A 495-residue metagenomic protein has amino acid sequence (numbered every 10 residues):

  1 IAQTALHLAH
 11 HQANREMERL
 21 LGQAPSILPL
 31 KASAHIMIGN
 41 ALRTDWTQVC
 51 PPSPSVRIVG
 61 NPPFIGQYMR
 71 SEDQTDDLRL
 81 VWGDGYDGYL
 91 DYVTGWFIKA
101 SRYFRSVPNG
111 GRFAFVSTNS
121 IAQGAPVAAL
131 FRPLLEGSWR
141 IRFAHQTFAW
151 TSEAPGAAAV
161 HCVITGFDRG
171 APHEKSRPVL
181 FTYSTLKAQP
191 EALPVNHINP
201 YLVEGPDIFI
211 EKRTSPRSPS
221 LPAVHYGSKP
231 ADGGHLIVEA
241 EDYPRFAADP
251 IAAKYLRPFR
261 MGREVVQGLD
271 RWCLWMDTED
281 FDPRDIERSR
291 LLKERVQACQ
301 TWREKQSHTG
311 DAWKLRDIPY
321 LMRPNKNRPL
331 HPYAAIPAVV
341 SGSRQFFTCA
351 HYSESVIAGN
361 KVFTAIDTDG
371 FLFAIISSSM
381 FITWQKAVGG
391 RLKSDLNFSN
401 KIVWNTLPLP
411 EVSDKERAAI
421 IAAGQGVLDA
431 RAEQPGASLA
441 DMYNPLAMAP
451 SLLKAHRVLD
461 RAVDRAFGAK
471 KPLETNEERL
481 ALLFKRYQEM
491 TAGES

Functional and structural regions predicted by a protein language model:
A2: Conserved SAM-binding loop
L6-M17, P62, G66, F104 (+13 more regions): A generic secondary-structure signal for well-formed alpha-helical elements
H7-E18, P25-S26, L30-K31, A41-K254 (+5 more regions): Signature of N6-adenine DNA methyltransferases within the class I
A13, W46, W96, W150-T151 (+6 more regions): Tryptophan-centered motif/residue detector
R15-A24, G310-L315, R391-D395, P435-M442 (+1 more regions): Short, glycine/acidic-rich hinge or "gate" loops at secondary-structure transitions that mediate conformational
M37-I38: Conserved residues in the N-terminal Rossmann fold of short-chain dehydrogenase/reductase
T94, P172, L186-A422, G426 (+1 more regions): Polybasic, glycine- and aromatic-enriched phosphate-binding surface used to engage nucleic acids
L291-C299, T406-S495: Non-catalytic DNA-recognition/assembly elements of restriction-modification systems
